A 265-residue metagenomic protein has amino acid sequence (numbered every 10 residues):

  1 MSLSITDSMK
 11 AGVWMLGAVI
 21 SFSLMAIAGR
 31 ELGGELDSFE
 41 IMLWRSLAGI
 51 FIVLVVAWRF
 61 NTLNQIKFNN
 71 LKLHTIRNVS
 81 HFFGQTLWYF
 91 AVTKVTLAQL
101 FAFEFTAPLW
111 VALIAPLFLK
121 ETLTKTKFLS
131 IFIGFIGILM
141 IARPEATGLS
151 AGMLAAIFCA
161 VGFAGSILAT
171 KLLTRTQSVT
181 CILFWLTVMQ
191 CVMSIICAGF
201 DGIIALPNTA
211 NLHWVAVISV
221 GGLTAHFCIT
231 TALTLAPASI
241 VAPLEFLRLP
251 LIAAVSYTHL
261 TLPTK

Functional and structural regions predicted by a protein language model:
M1-G17, I50-I76, K125, Q177 (+2 more regions): Membrane-interface interhelical linkers
S23, F82, T86, P108-L109 (+6 more regions): Hydrophobic/small/kink-forming positions within alpha-helical transmembrane segments of polytopic membrane proteins
I27-R30, V53, A146-P207: Transmembrane alpha-helical segments that form core, pore/gating elements of small-molecule transporters/exporters
E40-A48, V92-A107, S150-V161, N211-V220: Structural signature of hydrophobic alpha-helical transmembrane segments
R77-G84, F132-I141, W185-S194, F246-A254: Small-residue-rich segments of transmembrane alpha-helices in multi-pass membrane proteins, especially helix faces
L100-T106, L173-M189, H226-Y257: Helix-helix packing/entry segments at the starts of transmembrane helices
T126-A142, C159, F163: Hydrophobic transmembrane alpha-helices of multi-pass small-molecule transport proteins
T258-T264: Conserved small/polar residues in nucleotide/adenosyl-binding loops
